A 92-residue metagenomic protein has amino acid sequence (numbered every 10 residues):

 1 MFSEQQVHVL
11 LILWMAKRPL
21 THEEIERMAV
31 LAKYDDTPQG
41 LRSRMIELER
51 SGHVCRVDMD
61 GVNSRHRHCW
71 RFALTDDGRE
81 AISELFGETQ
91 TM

Functional and structural regions predicted by a protein language model:
M1-A16: Short alpha-helical segments that sit at the start of domains
P19-V30: Short acidic, hydrophobic short linear motifs in intrinsically disordered regions
T21, S43, T75: Ser/Thr-centric signal marking residues that sit in or immediately flank functional binding/regulatory motifs
D35-R50: Short amphipathic alpha-helical interaction segments
E49-G61: A short, conserved structural fragment
S64-H68: Short acidic/glycine-enriched loop/turn segments that link adjacent beta-strands
W70-M92: Short, amphipathic alpha-helical interaction segments positioned at domain boundaries
